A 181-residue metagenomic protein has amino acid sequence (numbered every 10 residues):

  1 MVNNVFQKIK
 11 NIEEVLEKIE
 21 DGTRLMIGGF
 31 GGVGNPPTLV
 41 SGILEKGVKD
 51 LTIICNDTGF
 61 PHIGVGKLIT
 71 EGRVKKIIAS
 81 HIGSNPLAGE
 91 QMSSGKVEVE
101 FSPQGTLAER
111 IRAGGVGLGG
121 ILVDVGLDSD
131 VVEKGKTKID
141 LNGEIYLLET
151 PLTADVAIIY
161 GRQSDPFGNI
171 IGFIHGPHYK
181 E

Functional and structural regions predicted by a protein language model:
V2-E181: Conserved alpha/beta enzyme-core scaffold
